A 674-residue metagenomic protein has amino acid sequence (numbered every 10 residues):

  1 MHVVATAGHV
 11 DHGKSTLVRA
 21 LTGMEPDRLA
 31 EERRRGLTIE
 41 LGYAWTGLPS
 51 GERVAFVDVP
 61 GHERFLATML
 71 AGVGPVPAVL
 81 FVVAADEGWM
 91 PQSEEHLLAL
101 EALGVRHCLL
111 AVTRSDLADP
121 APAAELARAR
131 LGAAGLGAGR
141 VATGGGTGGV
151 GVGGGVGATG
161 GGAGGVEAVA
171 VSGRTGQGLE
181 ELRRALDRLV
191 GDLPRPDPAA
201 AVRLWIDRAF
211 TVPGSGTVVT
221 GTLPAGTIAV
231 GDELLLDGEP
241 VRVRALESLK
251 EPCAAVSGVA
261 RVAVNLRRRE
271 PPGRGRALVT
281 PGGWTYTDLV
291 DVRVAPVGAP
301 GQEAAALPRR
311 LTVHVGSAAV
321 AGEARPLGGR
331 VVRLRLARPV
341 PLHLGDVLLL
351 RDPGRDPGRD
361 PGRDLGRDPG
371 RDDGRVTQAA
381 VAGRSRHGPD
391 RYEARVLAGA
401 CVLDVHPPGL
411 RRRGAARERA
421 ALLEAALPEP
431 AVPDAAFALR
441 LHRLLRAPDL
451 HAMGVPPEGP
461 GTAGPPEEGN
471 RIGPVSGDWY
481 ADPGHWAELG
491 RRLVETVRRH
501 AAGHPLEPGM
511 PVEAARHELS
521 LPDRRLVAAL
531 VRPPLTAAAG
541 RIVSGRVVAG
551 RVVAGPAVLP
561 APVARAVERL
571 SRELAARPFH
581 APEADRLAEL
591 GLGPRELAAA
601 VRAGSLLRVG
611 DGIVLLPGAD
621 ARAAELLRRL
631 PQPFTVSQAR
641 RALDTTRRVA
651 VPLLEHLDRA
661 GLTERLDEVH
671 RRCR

Functional and structural regions predicted by a protein language model:
M1-V59: Conserved G1/Walker A P-loop phosphate-binding module
A5-G8, H12-L21, R64-L70, G88-P91 (+1 more regions): P-loop/Walker A NTP-binding module and the surrounding RecA-like catalytic core of P-loop NTPases
T6, L117-A123, A127-R130, E167 (+3 more regions): C-terminal effector modules of nucleic-acid-centric enzymes and ribosome-associated factors
D11, L17, G36, D58 (+12 more regions): Residue-level signature of catalytic and energy-coupling elements of molecular machines, predominantly ATP/GTP-dependent
S15, T38, R53, A78 (+9 more regions): Residue-level marker of beta-strand positions
V59-R64, G74-H96, E101, V105-A123: Conserved Switch II/interswitch segment of TRAFAC-class P-loop GTPases
H62-E63, D86-M90, V105, R114-D119 (+6 more regions): Conserved nucleotide-binding/hydrolysis micro-motifs of P-loop NTPases
S115, A124-E125, A129-R140, A163-V297: Conserved catalytic-core segments of large NTP-driven translation/proteostasis enzymes
